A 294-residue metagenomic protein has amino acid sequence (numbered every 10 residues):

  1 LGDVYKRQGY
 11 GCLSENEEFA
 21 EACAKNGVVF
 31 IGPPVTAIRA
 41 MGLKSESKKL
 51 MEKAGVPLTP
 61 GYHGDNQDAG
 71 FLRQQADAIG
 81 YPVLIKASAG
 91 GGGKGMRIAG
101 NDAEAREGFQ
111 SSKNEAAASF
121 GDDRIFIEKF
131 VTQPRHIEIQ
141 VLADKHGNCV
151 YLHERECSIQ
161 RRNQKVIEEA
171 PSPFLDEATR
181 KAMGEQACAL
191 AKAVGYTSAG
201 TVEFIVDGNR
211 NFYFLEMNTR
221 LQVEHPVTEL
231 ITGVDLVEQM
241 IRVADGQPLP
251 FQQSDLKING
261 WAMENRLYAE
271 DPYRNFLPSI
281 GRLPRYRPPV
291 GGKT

Functional and structural regions predicted by a protein language model:
G2-D3, R7-V202, V206-Q222: N-terminal beta-alpha lobe that positions the nucleotide/phosphoryl donor in ATP/NTP-coupled carboxylate activation
A54, E224, V243-G246: Conserved, well-folded catalytic cores of nucleic-acid-processing and energy-transducing macromolecular machines
L58-P60, S198-G200, Q247-S254, R274-P278: Acidic/polar loop patches that form or flank catalytic/metal-binding clefts of enzymes that bind anionic ligands
D144-H146, N209, R220, G246 (+2 more regions): Generic structural motif
M183, L230-G233, L256-I258, F276: Active-site-proximal structural scaffolding
Q222-D235: ATP-dependent carboxylate-activation loops
S254-T294: Glycine-rich active-site loop/lid that clamps phosphate-bearing ligands
